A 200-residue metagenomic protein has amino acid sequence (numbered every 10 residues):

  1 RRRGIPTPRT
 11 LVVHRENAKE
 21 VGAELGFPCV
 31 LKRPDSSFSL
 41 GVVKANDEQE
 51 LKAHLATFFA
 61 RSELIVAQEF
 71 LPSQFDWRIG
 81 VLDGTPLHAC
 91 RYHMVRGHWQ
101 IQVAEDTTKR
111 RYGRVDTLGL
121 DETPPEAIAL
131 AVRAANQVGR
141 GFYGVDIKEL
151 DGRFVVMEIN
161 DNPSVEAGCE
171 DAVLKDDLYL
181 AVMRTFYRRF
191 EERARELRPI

Functional and structural regions predicted by a protein language model:
R1-G41: A conserved helix-loop-beta module that forms one wall/lid of the active-site cleft in ATP-utilizing catalytic domains
T7, L31, S62-V66, G141 (+1 more regions): Short, structured loop/turn "capping" segments at alpha-beta junctions
P8, L40, F75-W77, G152-M157: Change "...and in nucleic-acid phosphodiester-cleaving endonucleases..." to "...and in nucleic-acid processing enzymes
C29, P86-H88, Y143, V155-E158: Protein kinase-like catalytic core scaffold
V30, G80, K148-E149: Conserved protein-kinase catalytic-loop segment immediately C-terminal to the catalytic Asp of the HRD motif
V43-A135: Phosphate-binding site of ATP-dependent enzymes
Q68, R140-D151: A short glycine-rich, hydrophobically flanked beta-strand micro-motif that places a catalytic Asp/Glu for divalent metal
E122, N136, E149-I200: C-terminal active-site "lid" helix and adjoining low-complexity regulatory extension at the edge of ATP-using catalytic
